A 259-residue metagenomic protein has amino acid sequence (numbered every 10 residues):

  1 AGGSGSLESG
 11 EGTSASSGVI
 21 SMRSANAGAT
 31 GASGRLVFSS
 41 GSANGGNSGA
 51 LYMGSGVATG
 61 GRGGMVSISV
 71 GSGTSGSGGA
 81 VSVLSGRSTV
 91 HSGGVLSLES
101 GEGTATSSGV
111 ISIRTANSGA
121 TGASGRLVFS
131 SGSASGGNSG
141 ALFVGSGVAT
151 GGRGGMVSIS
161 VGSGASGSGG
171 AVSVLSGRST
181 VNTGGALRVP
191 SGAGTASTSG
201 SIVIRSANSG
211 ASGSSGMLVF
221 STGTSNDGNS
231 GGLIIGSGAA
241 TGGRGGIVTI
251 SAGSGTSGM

Functional and structural regions predicted by a protein language model:
A1-M259: Surface-exposed, glycine- and small/polar-enriched segments that build interaction surfaces at terminal
